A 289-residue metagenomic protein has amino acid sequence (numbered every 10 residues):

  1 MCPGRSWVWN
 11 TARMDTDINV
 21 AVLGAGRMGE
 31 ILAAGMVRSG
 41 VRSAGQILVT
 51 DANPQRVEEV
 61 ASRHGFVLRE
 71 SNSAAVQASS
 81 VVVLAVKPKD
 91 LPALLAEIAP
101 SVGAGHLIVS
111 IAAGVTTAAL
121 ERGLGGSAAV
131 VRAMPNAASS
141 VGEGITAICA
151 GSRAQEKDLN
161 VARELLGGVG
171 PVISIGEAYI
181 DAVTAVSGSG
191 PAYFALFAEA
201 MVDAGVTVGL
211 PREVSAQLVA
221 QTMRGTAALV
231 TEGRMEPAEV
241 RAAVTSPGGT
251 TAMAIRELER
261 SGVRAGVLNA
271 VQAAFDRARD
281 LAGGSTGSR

Functional and structural regions predicted by a protein language model:
C2-E70, A74, V206-T207: NAD(P)+-binding Rossmann beta1-loop-alpha1 motif at the extreme N-terminus of oxidoreductases
R5, W9-D15, A220-R289: NAD(P)-dependent Rossmann-like dehydrogenase/reductase catalytic/cofactor-binding core
I47, V57, A75, L120 (+2 more regions): Small-residue helix-packing motif on alpha-helices
L48, P54-Q55, H64, N72-I148 (+1 more regions): Rossmann-like NAD(P)(H) cofactor-binding subdomain of soluble oxidoreductases
A119-A129, I145-A182, A195-E232: Internal alpha-helical scaffold of NAD(P)-dependent oxidoreductase catalytic cores
V131, I180-A185, P237-A242: Short pre-catalytic strand/loop immediately N-terminal to key active-site residues, enriched for Gly-Thr
V186, A198, G284-G287: Catalytic, metal-anchored helix/loop core of enzyme active sites in primary metabolism
